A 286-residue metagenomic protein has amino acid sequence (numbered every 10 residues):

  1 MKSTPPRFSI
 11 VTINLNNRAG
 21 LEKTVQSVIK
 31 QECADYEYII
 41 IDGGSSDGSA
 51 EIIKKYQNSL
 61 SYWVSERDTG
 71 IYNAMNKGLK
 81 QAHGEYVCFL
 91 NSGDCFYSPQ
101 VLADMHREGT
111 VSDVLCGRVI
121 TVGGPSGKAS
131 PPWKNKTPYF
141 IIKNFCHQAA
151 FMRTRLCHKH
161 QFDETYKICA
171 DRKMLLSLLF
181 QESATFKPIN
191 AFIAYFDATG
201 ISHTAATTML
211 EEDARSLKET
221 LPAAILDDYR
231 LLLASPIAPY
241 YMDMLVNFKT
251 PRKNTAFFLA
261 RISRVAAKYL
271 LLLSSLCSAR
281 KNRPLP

Functional and structural regions predicted by a protein language model:
P6-S9, E37, K173: Cell-envelope/extracellular polymer assembly enzymes that use nucleotide-activated donors
A19-E22, D47-K55: Acidic helix N-cap motif at the loop->helix transition within catalytic regions of sugar-transfer enzymes
T24, S49, S65-A82: Glycine-rich, basic loop-to-helix element that forms the pyrophosphate-binding segment of sugar-nucleotide handling
Q26-D35: Short, acidic, metal-binding catalytic loop of nucleotide-sugar glycosyltransferases
A34, D42-E51, N91, C95: A conserved acidic beta->alpha catalytic loop
V87: Short aromatic/hydrophobic "clamp" motif used to bind/position activated sugar donors
C95, P99-K128: Conserved donor NDP-sugar-binding/catalytic core segment of glycosyltransferases
G127-S216: Conserved nucleotide-sugar donor-binding catalytic segment
